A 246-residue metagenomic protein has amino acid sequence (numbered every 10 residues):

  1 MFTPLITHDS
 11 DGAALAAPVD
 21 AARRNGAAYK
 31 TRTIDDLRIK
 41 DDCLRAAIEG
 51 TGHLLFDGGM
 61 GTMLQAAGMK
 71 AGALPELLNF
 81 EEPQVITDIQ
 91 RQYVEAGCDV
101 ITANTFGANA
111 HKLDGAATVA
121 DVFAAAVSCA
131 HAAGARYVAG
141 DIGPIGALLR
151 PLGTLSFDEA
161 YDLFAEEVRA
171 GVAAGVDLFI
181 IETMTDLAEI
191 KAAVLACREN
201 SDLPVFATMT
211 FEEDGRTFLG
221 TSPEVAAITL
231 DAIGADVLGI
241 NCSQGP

Functional and structural regions predicted by a protein language model:
M1-D11, L15-P246: Domain-level signal for soluble alpha/beta catalytic cores
